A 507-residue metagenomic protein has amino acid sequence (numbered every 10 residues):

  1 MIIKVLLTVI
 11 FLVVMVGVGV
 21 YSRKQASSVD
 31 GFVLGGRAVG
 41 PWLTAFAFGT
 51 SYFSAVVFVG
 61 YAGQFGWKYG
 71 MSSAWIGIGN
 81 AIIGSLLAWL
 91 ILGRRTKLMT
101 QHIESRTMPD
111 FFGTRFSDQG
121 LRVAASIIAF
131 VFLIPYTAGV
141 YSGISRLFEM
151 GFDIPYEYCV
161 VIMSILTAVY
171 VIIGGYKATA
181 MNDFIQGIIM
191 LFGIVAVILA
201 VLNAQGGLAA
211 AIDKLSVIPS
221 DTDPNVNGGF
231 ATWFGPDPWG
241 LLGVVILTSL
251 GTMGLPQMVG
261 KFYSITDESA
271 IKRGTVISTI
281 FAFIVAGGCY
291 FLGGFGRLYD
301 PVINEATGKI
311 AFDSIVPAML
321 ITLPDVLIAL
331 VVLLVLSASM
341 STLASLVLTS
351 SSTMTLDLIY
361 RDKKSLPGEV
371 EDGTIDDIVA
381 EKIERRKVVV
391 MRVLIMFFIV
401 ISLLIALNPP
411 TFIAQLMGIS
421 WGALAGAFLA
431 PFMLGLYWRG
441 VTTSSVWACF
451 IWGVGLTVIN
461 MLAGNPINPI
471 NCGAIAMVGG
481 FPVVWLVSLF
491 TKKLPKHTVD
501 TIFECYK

Functional and structural regions predicted by a protein language model:
M1-K507: Membrane-embedded helix-loop-helix hairpins and adjacent transmembrane boundary segments in multi-pass transporters
